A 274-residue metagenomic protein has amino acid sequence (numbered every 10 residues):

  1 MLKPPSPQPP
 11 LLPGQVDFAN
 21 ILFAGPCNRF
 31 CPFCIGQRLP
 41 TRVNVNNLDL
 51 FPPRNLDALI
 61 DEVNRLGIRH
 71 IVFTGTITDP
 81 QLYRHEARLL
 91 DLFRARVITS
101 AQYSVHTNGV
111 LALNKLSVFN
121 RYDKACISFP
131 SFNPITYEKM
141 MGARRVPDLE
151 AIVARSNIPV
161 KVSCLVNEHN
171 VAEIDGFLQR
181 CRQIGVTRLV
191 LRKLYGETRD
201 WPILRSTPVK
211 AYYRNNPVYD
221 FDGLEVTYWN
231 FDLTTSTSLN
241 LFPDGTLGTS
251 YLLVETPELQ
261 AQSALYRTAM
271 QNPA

Functional and structural regions predicted by a protein language model:
M1-R54: Canonical Radical SAM [4Fe-4S] cluster-binding loop centered on the CxxxCxxC motif and its immediate flanking residues
V16, C31, Y122-D123, V186 (+1 more regions): Short, well-ordered alpha-helix to beta-strand connector turns
F18, R38-P53, L66-Y83, R94-A112 (+3 more regions): Core AdoMet radical
N46, I135-E150, A154-D244, G248 (+2 more regions): Radical SAM enzyme [4Fe-4S]-AdoMet core and its adjacent flexible, acidic and glycine-rich loops/tails across
P52, L56, E86-L89, R145-L149 (+1 more regions): Aromatic/hydrophobic pocket-lining residues that form the small-molecule binding cavity in soluble enzyme cores
N55-L59, A112-K115, E173, L189: Short acidic active-site motifs
E62-R65, L116-Y122, E150-S156: Acidic (Asp/Glu)-rich catalytic clusters
R84-D91, A112-N120, A172-R180: Distinct, well-ordered alpha-helical segments
